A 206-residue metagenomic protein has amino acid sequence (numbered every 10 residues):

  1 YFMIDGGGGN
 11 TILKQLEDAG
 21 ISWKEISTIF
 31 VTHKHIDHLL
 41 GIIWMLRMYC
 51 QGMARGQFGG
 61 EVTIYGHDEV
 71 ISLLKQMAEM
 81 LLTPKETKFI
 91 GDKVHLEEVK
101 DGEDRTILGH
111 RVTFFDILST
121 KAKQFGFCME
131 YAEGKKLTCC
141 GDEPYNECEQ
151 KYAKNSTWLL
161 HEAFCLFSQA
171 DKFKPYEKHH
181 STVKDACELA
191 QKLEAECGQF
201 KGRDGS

Functional and structural regions predicted by a protein language model:
Y1-A19, K123-G141, W158: Conserved beta-strand hairpin/beta-sheet module of binuclear metal-dependent hydrolase folds, prominently
M3-G7, I26-H33, D37, G41 (+4 more regions): Active-site neighborhood of phospho(di)ester-bond hydrolases with catalytic His/Asp-centered motifs
N10-V62: Active-site metal-binding motif and surrounding structural segment of the metallo-beta-lactamase
T11-L13, K93-E97, T138-P144, H180: Short gly/ser/thr-rich secondary-structure transition/capping motifs
I12, V70-K75, S168-Q169, S206: Short, charged/polar "capping" segments at the starts of alpha-helices and the immediately preceding loops
I21-K24, G60, D92, L108-H110 (+2 more regions): Structured loop/turn residues at beta-strand edges in well-structured enzyme cores
F58-K123, A132: Metallo-beta-lactamase
P144-S206: Cap/insert and terminal regions of metallo-dependent hydrolase folds
